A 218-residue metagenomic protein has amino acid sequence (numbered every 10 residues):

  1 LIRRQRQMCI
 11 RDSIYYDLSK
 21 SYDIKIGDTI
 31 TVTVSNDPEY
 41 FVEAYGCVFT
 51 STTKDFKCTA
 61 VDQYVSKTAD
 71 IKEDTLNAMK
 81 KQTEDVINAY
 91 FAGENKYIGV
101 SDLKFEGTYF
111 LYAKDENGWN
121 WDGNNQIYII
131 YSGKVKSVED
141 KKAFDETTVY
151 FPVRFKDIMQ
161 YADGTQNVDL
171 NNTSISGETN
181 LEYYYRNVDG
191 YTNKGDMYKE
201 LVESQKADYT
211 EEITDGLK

Functional and structural regions predicted by a protein language model:
L1-I10: Single conserved hydrophobic/aromatic residue that forms the stacking wall/gate of nucleotide- or nucleobase-binding
R11-T33, A113-K134: Serine/threonine-rich, repeat-prone extracellular segments and beta-strand-based repeat modules of secreted/surface
Y40-T52, K141-F144: Beta-sandwich strand segments
T53-D62, E139-G177: A short, surface-exposed beta-strand/turn
V61-A78: Low-complexity, Pro/Ser/Thr- and charge-rich linker/hinge segments at domain boundaries
T75-G118, K194-Y198, A207-E212, G216: Short Lys/Arg-enriched alpha/beta "domain-start" segment
S101, E106-D157: Mature extracytoplasmic domains of secretory-pathway proteins
F155-A207: A short, surface-exposed interaction/processing loop segment used at functional sites
